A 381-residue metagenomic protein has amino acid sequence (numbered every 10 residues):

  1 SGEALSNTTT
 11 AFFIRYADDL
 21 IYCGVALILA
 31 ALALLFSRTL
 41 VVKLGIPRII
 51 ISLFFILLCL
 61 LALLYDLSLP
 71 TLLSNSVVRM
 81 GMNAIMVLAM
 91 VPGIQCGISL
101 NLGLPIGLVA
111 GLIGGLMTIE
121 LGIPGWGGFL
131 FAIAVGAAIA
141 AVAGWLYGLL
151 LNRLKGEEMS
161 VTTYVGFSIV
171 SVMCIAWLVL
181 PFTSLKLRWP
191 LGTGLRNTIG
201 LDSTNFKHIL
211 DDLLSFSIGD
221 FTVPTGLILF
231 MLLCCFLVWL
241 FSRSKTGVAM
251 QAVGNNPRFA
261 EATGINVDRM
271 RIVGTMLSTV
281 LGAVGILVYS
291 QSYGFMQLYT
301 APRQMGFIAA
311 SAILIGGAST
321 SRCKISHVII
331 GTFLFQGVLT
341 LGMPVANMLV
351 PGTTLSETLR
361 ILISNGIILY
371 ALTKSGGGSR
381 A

Functional and structural regions predicted by a protein language model:
S1, V25-L35, I51-A62, M90 (+6 more regions): Hydrophobic core segments of alpha-helical transmembrane domains in multi-pass membrane transport and ion-translocation
S1-I56, N255-A262, N266-R269, G331 (+1 more regions): Cytosolic-side transmembrane-helix boundaries in multi-pass membrane proteins
N7-R15, I169-S242, P351-S356: Transmembrane helix-bundle core of multi-pass membrane transporters and related energy-transducing complexes
P70-I123, W145, L150-G156, I313-R322 (+1 more regions): Single transmembrane alpha-helix segments in multi-pass membrane proteins
L100, G282-V284, V288, S292-I361: Transmembrane alpha-helical segments in multi-pass inner-membrane proteins
G107-G111, T162-S168, I325-V338: Central hydrophobic cores of alpha-helical transmembrane segments in multi-pass integral membrane proteins
P124-V170, F335: Alpha-helical transmembrane segments within multi-pass membrane transporters and channels
D220-Q297: Helix-loop-helix "hairpin" substructures at the membrane interface of multi-pass membrane proteins
